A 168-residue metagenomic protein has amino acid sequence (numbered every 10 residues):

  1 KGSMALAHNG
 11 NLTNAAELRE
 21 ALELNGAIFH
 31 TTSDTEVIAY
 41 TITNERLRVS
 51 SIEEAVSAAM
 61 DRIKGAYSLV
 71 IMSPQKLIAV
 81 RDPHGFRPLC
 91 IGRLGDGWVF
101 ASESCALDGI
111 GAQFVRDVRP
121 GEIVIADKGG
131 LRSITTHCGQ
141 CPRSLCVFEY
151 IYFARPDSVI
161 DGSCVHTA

Functional and structural regions predicted by a protein language model:
K1-P120, I125-A168: Conserved short alpha-helical segments that host acidic/polar catalytic motifs at enzyme active sites
